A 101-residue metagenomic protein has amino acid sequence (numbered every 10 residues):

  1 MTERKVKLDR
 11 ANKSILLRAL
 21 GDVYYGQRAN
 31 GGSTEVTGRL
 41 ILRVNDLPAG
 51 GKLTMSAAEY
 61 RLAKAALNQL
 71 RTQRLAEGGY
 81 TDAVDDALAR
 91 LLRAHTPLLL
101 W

Functional and structural regions predicted by a protein language model:
M1-W101: Positively charged, low-complexity terminal tracts and the immediately adjacent first secondary-structure elements
